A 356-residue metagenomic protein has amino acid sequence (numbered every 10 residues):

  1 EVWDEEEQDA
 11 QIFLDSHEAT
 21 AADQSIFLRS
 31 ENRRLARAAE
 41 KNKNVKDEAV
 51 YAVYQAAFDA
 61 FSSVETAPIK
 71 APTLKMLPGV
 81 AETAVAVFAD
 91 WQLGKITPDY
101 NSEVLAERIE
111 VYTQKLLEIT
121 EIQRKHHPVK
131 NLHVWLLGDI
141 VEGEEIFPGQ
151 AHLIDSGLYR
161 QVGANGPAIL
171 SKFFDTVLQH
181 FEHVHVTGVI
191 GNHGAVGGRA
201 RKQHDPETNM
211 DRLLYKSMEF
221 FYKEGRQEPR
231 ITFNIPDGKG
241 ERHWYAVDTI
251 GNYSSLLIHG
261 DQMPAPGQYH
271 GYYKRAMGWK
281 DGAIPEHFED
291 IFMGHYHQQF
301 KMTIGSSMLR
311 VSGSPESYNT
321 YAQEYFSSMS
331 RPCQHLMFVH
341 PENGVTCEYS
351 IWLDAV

Functional and structural regions predicted by a protein language model:
E1-V87, W91-E103, Q114, I122-V129: Acidic, histidine-bearing metal-coordination/catalytic regions of metal-dependent phosphoesterases
A22-A36, H183-G188, G194-A200, H204 (+3 more regions): N-terminal short leaders/motifs
Y54-A57, F61, L105, I109 (+2 more regions): Generic structural signal of hydrophobic/aromatic residues within well-ordered alpha-helices of folded domains
A71-W91, D99-E224: Core catalytic region of metal-dependent phosphoesterases/phosphodiesterases, especially metallo-beta-lactamase-like
L132, A246-D248: Amphipathic alpha-helical surface "interface" segments used for docking/oligomerization or membrane association within
L178, A195, H204-R242, T249-L353: Conserved beta-sheet core of the metallophosphoesterase superfamily
